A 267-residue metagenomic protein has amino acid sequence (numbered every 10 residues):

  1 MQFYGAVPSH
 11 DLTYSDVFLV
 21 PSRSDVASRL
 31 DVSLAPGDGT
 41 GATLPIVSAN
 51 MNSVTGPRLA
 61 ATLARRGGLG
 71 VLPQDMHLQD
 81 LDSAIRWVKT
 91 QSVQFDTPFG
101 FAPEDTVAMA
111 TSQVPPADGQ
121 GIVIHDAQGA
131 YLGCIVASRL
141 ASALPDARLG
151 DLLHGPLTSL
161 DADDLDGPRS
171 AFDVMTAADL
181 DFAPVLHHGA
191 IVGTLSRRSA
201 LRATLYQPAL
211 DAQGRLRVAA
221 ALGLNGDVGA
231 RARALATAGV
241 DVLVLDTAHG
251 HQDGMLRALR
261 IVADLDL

Functional and structural regions predicted by a protein language model:
M1-G37, L69, I85: Conserved, well-structured core domains of diverse proteins
D16, S48, L63, V218 (+1 more regions): Conserved, mostly hydrophobic/aromatic
R23, S28-L44, A49-M51, D80-G119 (+6 more regions): Bateman/CBS regulatory modules and CBS-like beta-alpha motifs in cytosolic regions of diverse proteins
T40-N50, V54-M76: Active-site cofactor/substrate anionic-group-binding motifs, chiefly glycine- and Lys/Arg-rich phosphate-binding loops
A64-L69, T237-L243, L265-L267: Glycine-enriched alpha-helix->loop->beta-strand junction motifs that scaffold or abut catalytic
G67-G68, G119, L157, L180 (+1 more regions): A structural motif
V71-L72, V123, P184, V244: Conserved beta-strand positions in the central sheet of alpha/beta enzyme cores
A203-A219, L256-L267: Alpha-helix-loop-beta-strand connector modules within alpha/beta enzyme cores
